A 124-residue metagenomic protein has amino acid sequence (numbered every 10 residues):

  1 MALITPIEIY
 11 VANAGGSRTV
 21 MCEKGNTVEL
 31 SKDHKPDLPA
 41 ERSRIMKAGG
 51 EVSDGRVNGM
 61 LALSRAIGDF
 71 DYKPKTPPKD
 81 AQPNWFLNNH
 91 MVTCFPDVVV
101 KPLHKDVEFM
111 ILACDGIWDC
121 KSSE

Functional and structural regions predicted by a protein language model:
M1-E124: PP2C/PPM-type serine/threonine phosphatase catalytic core, specifically the conserved beta-strand-loop-alpha-helix
